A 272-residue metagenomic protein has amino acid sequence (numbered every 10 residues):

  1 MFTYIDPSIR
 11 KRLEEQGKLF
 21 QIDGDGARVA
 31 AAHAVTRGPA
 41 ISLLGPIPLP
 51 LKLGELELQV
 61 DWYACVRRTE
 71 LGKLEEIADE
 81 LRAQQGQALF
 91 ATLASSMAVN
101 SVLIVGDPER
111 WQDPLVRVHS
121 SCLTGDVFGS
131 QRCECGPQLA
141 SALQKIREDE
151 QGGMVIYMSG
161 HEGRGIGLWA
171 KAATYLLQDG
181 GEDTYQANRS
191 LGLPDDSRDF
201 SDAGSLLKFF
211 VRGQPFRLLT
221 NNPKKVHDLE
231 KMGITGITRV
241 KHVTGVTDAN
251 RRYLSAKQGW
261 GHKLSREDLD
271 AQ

Functional and structural regions predicted by a protein language model:
M1-Q272: Catalytic domains of riboflavin
